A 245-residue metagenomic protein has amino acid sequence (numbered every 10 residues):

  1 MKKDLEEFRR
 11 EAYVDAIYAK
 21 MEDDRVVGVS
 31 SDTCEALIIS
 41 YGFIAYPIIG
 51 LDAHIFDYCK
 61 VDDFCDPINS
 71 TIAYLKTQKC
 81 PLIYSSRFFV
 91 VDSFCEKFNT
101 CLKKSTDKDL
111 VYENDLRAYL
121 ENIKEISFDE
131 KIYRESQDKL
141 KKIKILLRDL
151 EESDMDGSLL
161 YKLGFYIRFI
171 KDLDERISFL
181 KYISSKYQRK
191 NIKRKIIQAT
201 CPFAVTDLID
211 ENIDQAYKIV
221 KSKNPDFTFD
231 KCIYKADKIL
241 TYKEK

Functional and structural regions predicted by a protein language model:
M1-F56: A generic N-terminal leader/anchor concept
M1-R25, E121-S222, F227: A charged, amphipathic alpha-helical module
Y18-D24, K79-R87, Q188-K193, K231-D237: Flexible, charged surface loops at secondary-structure boundaries
S30-L51, K193-K238, K245: Redox- and metal-dependent alpha/beta enzyme cores, enriched for Fe-S-associated oxidoreductases and cofactor-handling
G42-P47, K60-D63, S105-L116, I213-Y217: Active-site regions of enzymes building and remodeling cell-envelope glycoconjugates
G50-S85, N224-K245: Glycine-rich, anion-gripping cofactor-binding loops and their flanking helix/strand elements in enzyme active sites
S70-N122: Acidic/His-rich segments in extracytoplasmic proteins that coordinate ligands and/or metal ions
I72-V90, C95, E130-E152, K235-E244: Extended, charge-rich low-complexity interaction segments
